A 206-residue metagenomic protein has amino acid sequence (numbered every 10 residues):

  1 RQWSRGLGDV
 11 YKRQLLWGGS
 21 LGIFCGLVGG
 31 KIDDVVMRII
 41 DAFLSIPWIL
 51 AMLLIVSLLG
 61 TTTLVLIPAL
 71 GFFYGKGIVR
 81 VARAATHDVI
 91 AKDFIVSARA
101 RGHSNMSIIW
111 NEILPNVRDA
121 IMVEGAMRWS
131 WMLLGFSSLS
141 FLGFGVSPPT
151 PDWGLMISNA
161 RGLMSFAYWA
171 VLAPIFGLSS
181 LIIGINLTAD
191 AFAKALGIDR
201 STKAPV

Functional and structural regions predicted by a protein language model:
R1-Y11: Single conserved hydrophobic/aromatic residue that forms the stacking wall/gate of nucleotide- or nucleobase-binding
W3, L187-V206: Short cytosolic juxtamembrane segments of multi-pass membrane proteins
D9-W17, M106-S138, I185: Transmembrane alpha-helices
K12, V35-I39, L54, I67-F72 (+5 more regions): Residue-level signature of the transmembrane alpha-helical core of multi-pass small-molecule transporters
R13-G18, G26-V89: Generic hydrophobic transmembrane alpha-helix motif, especially the helices
Q14, M52-S57, I67, F141 (+1 more regions): Hydrophobic alpha-helical transmembrane segments of polytopic membrane proteins
G29-D33, M37, I90-A91, I95-V123: Amphipathic cytosolic juxtamembrane alpha-helices at the membrane-cytosol interface of multi-pass membrane transporters
L50-L54, T62-I67, G71-G75, R80 (+1 more regions): Non-cytoplasmic
